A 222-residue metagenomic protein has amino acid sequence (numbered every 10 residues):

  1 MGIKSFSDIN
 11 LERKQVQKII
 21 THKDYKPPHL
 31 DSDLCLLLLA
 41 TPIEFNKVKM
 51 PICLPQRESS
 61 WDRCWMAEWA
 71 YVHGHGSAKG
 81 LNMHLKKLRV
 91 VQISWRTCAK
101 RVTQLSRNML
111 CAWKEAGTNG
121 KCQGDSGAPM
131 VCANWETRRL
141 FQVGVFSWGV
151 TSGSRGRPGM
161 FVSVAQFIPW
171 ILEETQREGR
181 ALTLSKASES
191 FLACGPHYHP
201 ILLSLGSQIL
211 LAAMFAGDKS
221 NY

Functional and structural regions predicted by a protein language model:
M1-P27, W95-T97: Conserved H-D interstitial segment of serine endopeptidase catalytic domains
M1-S7, L54-S59, R89-S94, V150: Short edge-strand/loop segments of extracellular domains
L11-K18, P51, H84-R89, F161: Well-ordered beta-strand positions in beta-sheet-rich domains
E12-Q15, L30-C35, D62, K86: Envelope-exposed proteins and targeting segments
I20-K26, P42-G80: Active-site substrate-binding loop(s) of clan PA
C35-T41: Conserved beta strand-loop-helix elements of the APE1-like EEP
D62-L192: Extracellular trypsin-like serine protease catalytic domains
E189-Y222: Cleavable C-terminal sorting propeptides in eukaryotic secreted/cell-surface proteins
